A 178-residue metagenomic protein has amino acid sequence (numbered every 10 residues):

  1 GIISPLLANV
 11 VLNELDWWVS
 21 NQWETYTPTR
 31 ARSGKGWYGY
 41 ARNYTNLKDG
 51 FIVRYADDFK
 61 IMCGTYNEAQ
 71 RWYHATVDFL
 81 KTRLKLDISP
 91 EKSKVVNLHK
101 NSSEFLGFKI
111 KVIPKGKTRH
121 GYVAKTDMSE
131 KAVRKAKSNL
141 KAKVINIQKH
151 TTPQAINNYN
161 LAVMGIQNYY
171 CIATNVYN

Functional and structural regions predicted by a protein language model:
G1-N178: Non-catalytic terminal/accessory segments
